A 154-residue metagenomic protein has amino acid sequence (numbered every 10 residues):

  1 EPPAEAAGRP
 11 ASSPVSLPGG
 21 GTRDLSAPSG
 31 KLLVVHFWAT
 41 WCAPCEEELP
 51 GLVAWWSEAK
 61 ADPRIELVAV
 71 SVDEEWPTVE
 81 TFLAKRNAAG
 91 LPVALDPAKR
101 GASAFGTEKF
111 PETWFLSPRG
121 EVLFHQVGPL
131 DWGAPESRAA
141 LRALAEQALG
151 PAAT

Functional and structural regions predicted by a protein language model:
E1-S12, P135-R138, T154: N-terminal targeting signals for export/organelle localization
S12-L33: A short beta-strand-turn-helix
S26-E46: Short active-site neighborhood of thiol/selenol oxidoreductases, capturing the structured segment around
G30-L32, P63-I65, G90-L91: Loop/turn elements at helix/coil->beta-strand transitions in domains of secreted/extracellular proteins
E46-R86, P97-S103: Structural microenvironment flanking redox-active thiols in thiol-disulfide oxidoreductases
A84-G90, D96-A143: Thiol/disulfide oxidoreductase modules built on the thioredoxin-like
Q147-T154: Non-globular targeting/processing and membrane-anchoring segments
